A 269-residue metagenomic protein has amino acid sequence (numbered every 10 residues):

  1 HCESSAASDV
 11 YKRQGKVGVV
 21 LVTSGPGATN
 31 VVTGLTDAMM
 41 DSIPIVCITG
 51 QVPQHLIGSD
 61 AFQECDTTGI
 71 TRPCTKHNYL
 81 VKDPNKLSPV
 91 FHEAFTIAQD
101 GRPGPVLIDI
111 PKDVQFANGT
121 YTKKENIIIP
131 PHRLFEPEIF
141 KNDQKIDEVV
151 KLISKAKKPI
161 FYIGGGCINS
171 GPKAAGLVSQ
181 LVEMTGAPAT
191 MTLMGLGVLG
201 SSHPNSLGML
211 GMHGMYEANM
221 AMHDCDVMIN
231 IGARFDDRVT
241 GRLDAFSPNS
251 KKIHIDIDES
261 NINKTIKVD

Functional and structural regions predicted by a protein language model:
H1-A6, Y11: Single conserved hydrophobic/aromatic residue that forms the stacking wall/gate of nucleotide- or nucleobase-binding
S8, L21, K141-N142, I153-M228: Anionic-ligand anchoring segments at beta-strand to alpha-helix junctions in alpha/beta enzyme folds, i.e., glycine
D9, G34-D37, I70-T71, I97 (+3 more regions): Hydrophobic/aromatic ligand-binding patch that stacks against planar heteroaromatic rings of cofactors or nucleotides
R13-V52, Y162-I163, M220-G232: A short, small-residue-rich loop immediately preceding and capping a beta-strand
K16, I43, G186-A187, S247-K251: A short helix->loop->beta-strand "cap" motif at the edges of active sites that frequently abuts
T49-V90, K112, G195-D269: Glycine-rich, acidic loop regions that bind phosphate or pyrophosphate groups
E93, I97-K155: Conformationally flexible catalytic loops at phosphate/diphosphate-handling active centers
